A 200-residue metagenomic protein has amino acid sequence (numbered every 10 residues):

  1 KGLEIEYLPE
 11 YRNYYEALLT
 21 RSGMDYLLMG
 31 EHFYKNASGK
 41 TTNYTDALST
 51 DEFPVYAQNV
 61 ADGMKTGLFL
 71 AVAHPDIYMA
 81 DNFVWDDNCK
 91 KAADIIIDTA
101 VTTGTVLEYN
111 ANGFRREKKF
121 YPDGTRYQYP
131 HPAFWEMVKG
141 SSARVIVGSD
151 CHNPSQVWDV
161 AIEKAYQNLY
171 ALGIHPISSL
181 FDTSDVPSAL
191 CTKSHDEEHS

Functional and structural regions predicted by a protein language model:
K1-T103, E108: Extended substrate/RNA-proximal surfaces in nucleic-acid metabolism proteins
G67, M79-A80, V84-S200: Charged catalytic cores and adjacent phosphate/nucleic-acid-binding surfaces used for phosphate/nucleic-acid chemistry
